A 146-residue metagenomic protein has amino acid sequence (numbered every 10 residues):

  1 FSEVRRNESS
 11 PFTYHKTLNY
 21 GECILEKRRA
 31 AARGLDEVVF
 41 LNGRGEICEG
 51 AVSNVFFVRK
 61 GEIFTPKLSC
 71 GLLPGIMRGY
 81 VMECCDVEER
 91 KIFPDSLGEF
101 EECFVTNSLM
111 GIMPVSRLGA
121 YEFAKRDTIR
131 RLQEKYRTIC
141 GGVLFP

Functional and structural regions predicted by a protein language model:
F1-P146: Helix-start/capping segments and mature chain N-termini
